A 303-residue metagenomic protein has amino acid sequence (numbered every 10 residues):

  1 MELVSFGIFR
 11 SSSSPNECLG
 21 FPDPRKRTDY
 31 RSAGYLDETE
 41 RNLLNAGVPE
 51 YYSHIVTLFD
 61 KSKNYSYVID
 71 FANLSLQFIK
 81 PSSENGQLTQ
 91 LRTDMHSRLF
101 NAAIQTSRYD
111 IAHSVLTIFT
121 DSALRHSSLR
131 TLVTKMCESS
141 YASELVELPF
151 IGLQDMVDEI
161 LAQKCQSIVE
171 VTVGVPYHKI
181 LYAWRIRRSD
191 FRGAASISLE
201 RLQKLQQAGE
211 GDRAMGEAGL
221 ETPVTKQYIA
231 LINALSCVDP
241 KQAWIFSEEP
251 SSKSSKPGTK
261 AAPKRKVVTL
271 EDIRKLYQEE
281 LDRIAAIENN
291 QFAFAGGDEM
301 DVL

Functional and structural regions predicted by a protein language model:
M1-L303: Extended alpha-helical assembly domains of large eukaryotic scaffold proteins
